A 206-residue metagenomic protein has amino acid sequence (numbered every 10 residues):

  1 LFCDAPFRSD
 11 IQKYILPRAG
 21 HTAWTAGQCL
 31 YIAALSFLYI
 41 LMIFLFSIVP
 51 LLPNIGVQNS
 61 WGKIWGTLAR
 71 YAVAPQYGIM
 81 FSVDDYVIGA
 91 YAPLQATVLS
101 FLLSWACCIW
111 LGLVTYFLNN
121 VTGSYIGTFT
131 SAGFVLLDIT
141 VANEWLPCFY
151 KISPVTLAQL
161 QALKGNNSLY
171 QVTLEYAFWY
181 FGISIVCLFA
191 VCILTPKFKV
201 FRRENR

Functional and structural regions predicted by a protein language model:
L1-F2, A26, L30-Y116, N120 (+1 more regions): Secretory targeting signals
F2-A33: Helix-loop-helix units of permease transmembrane domains in multi-pass membrane transporters, especially ABC
G20-T22, S124-F129: Membrane-helix interface segments
I48-S60, S124, E144-V155, P196-F201: Transmembrane helix-loop junctions in multipass membrane proteins, especially transporters and channels
W65-A69, P75, L136, I185 (+1 more regions): Transmembrane alpha-helical segments and their membrane-interface loop/helix boundaries that make up the transmembrane
F117-V121, I183-R206: Junction motif at the cytosolic side of a transmembrane helix
I126-I139: Central hydrophobic cores of alpha-helical transmembrane segments in multi-pass integral membrane proteins
T140-C148, N166-N167: Juxtamembrane membrane-interface segments at transmembrane alpha-helix termini
